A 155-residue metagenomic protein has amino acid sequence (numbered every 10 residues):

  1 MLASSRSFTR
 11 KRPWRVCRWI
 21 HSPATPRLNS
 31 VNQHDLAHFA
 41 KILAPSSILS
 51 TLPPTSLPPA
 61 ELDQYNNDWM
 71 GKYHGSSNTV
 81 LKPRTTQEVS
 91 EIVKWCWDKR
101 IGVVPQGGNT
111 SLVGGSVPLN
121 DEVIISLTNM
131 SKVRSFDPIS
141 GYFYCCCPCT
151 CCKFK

Functional and structural regions predicted by a protein language model:
M1-K155: Noncatalytic alpha-helical scaffold of FAD-dependent oxidoreductases
